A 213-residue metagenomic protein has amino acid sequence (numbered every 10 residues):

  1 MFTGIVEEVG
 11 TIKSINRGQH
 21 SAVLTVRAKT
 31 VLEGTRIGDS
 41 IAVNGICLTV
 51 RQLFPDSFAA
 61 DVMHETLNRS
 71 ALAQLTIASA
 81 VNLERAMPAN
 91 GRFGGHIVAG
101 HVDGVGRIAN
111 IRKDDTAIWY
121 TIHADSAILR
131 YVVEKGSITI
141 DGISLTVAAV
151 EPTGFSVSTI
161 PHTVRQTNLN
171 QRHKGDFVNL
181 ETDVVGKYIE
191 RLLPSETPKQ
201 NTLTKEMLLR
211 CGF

Functional and structural regions predicted by a protein language model:
M1-F213: Conserved loop->alpha-helix
